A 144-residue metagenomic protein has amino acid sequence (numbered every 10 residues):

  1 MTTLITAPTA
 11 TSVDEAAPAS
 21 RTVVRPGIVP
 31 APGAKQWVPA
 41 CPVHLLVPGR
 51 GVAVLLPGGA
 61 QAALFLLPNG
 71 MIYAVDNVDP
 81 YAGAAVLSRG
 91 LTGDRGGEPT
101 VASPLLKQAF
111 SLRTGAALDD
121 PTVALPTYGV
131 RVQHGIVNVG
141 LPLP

Functional and structural regions predicted by a protein language model:
T2-E98, S111-L112, A124-P144: N-terminal pre-ligand scaffold of iron-sulfur
D79, S103-L106: Short cysteine clusters
A116-A117: A conserved acidic, glycine/proline-rich C-terminal tail/linker
P121: Active-site loop/oxyanion-hole signature of alpha/beta-hydrolase fold enzymes
